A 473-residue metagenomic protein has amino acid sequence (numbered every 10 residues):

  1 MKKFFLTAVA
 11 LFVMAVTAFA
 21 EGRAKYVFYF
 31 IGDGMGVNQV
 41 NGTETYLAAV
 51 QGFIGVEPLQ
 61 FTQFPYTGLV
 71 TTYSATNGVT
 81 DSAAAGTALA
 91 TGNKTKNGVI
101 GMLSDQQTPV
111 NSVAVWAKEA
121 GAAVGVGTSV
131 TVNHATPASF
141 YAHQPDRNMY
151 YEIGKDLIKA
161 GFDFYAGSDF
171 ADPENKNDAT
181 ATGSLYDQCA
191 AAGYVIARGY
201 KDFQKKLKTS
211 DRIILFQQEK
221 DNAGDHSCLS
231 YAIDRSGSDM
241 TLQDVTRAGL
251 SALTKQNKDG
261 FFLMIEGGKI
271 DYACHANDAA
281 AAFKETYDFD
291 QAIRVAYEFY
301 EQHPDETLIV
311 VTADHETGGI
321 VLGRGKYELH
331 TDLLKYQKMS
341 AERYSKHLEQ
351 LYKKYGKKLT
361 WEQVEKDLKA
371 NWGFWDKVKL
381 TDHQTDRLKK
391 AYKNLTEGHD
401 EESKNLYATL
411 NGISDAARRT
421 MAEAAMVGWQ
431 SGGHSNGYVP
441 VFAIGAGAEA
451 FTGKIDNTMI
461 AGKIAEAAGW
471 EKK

Functional and structural regions predicted by a protein language model:
M1-F4, I293: Positively charged n-region of N-terminal signal peptides that target proteins for export
L6-V9, Q63: Short helix-onset patch at the extreme N-terminus, typifying the N->h transition of secretory signal peptides
A8, T131, D169: Residues that line or immediately flank small-molecule/substrate-binding pockets and catalytic motifs
A10-F19: Hydrophobic h-region of N-terminal signal peptides that target proteins for export in Gram-negative bacteria
A24-G42, L89-A90, K94-N97, G101-S139 (+2 more regions): Mobile, glycine-rich extracellular loop/lid and propeptide segments that shape or gate substrate/ligand access
K25-Y26, M35-N41, T45-T87, H134-K473: A post-motif C-terminal structural segment
